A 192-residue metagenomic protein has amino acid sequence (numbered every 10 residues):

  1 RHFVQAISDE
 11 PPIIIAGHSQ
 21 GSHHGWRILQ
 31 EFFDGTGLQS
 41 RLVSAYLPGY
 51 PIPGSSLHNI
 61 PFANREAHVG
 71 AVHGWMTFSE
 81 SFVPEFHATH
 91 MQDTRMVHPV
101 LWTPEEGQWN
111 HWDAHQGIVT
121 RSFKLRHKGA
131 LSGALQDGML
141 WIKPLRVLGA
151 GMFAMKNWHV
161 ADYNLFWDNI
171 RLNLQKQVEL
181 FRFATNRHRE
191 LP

Functional and structural regions predicted by a protein language model:
H2-D9, Q30-L180, A184-R189: Surface cap/lid and interfacial helix-loop subdomains adjacent to catalytic sites that gate substrate access
A16-G25: Gly/Ala-rich beta-loop-alpha elbow adjacent to hydrolase catalytic centers
